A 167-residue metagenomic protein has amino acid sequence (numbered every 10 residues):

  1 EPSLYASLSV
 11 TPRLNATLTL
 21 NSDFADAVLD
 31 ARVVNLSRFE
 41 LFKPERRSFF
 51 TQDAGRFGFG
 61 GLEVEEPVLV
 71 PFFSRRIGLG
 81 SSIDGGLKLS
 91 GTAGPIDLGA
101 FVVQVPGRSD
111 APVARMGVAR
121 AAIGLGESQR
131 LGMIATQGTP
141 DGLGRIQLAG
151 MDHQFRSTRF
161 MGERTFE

Functional and structural regions predicted by a protein language model:
P2-E167: Outer-membrane beta-barrel channel domains
